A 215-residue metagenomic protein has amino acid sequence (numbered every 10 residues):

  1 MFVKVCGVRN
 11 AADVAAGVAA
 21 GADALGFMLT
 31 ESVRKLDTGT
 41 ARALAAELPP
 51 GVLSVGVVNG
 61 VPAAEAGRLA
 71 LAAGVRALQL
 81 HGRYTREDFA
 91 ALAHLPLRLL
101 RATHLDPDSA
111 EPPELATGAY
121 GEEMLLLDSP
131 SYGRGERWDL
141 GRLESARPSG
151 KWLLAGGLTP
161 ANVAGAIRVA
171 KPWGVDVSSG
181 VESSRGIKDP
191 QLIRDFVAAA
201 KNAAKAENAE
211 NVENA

Functional and structural regions predicted by a protein language model:
M1-K4: Extreme N-terminal starter segment of soluble prokaryotic enzymes
G17, L78, L125, D139 (+4 more regions): Conserved, mostly hydrophobic/aromatic
V18-A19, A70-L71, G118, I167-R168: Non-catalytic positions within long, well-ordered alpha-helices that form the structural scaffold/packing of enzyme
A24, L29-N162: Conserved anion-binding
G39-L48, A91-L92, S178-N208, V212-A215: C-terminal helical cap(s) of enzyme catalytic domains, especially alpha/beta-barrels
V52, S129, L140, E144 (+6 more regions): Contiguous, function-dense segments enriched for cysteine-driven chemistry and partner/ligand-binding capacity
P113-M124, K171-P172, D189, A198-A199: Ligand-binding grooves and catalytic loops that recognize ribose/phosphate and carbohydrate rings, and esterified lipid
K151, A155-N162, I167-V181, I187 (+1 more regions): C-terminal active-site rim and adjoining tail of enzyme catalytic domains
